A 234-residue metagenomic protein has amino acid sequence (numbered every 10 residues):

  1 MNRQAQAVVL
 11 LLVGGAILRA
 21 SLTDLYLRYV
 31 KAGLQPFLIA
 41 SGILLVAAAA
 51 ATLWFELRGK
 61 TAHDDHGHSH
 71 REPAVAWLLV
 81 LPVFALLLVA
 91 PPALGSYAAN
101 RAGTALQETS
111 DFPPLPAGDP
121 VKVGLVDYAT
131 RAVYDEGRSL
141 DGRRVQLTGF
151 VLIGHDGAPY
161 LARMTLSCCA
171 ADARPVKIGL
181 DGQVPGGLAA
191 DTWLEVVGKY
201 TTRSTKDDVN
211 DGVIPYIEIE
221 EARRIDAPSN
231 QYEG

Functional and structural regions predicted by a protein language model:
M1-G234: OB-fold and OB-like single-stranded nucleic-acid-recognition modules and their adjacent interaction interfaces
